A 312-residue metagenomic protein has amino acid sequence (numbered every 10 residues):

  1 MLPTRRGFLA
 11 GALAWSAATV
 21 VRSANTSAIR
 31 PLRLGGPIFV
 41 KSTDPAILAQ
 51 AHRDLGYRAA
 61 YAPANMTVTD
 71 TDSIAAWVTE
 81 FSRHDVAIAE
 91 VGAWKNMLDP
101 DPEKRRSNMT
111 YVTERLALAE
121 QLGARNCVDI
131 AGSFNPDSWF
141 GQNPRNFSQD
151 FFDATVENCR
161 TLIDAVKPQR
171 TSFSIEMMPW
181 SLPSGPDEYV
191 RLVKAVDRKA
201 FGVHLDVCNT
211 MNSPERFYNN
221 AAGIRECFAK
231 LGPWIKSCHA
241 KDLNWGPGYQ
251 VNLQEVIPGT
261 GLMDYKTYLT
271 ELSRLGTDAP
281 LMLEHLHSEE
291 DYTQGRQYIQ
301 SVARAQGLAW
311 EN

Functional and structural regions predicted by a protein language model:
M1-S16: N-terminal secretory signal peptides and thylakoid transit peptides that target proteins across membranes
L13-A18, R83, P102-V203: Active-site acidic/histidine proton-transfer and metal-coordination neighborhood in alpha/beta enzyme cores
T19-T43, A51: C-terminal segment of N-terminal export signals and the immediately downstream linker at the start of the mature
S27-I29, A49-D54, T69-E90, L116-G123 (+4 more regions): Acidic (Asp/Glu)-rich catalytic clusters
L32-P37, A60-A62, I88-A93, C127-D129 (+4 more regions): Hydrophobic faces of well-ordered beta-strands that scaffold small-molecule active sites in alpha/beta enzyme cores
I38-A46, P63-I74, M97-P100, N135 (+6 more regions): Acidic-and-aromatic substrate-binding clefts and catalytic sites of carbohydrate-active enzymes
H52, A60, N108, A119 (+3 more regions): Conserved, mostly hydrophobic/aromatic
V91, E157-L262, W310-E311: Acidic/histidine-rich catalytic cores of soluble enzymes
